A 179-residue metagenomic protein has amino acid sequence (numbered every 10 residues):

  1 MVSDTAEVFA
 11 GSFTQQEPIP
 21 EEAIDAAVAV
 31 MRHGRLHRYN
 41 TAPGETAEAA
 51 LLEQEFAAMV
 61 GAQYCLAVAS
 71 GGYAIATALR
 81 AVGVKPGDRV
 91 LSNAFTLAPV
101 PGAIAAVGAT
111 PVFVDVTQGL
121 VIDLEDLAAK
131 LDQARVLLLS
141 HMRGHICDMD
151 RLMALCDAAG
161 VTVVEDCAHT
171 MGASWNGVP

Functional and structural regions predicted by a protein language model:
M1-G72, A76-R80, K85, D157: Conserved PLP-binding active-site segment in aminotransferase class I/II-type PLP enzymes
L36, E45, Y73, L97 (+2 more regions): Short, solvent-exposed loop/turn segments at secondary-structure junctions
R80-C167, S174: PLP-dependent aminotransferase-like
N176-P179: Short, intrinsically disordered, charge-balanced linker/junction segments flanking boundaries in proteins
